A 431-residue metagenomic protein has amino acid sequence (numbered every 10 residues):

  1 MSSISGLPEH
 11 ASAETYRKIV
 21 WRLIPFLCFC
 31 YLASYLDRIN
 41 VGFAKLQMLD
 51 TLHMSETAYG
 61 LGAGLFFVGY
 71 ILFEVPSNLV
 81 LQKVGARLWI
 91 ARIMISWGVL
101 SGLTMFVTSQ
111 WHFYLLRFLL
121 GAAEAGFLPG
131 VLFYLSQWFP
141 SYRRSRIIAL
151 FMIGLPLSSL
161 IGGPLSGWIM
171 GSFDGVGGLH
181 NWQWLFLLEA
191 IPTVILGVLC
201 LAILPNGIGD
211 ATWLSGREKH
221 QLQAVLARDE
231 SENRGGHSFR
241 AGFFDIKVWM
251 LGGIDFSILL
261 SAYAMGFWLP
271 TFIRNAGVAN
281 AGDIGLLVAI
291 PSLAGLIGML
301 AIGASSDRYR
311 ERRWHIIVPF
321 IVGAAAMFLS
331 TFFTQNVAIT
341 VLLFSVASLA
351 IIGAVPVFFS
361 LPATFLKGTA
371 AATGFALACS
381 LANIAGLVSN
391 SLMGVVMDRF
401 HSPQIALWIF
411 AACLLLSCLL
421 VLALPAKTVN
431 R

Functional and structural regions predicted by a protein language model:
V41-G42, G242-G303, V355, F359 (+1 more regions): Extracytoplasmic gate region of multi-pass secondary transporters
H53, G85, F106-H112, A123 (+4 more regions): Helix-breaking motifs and short loop linkers at transmembrane-helix boundaries and internal kinks in secondary membrane
L72-W111: Conserved MFS/SLC helix-loop-helix module at the cytosolic interface between two early adjacent transmembrane helices
F73-G85, M299-E311, M397-D398: Helix-to-loop junctions at the C-terminal end of transmembrane segments in multipass secondary transporters
Q82-M94, D307-F320: Cytoplasmic membrane-interface "Motif A"-like loop-to-helix N-cap segments of 12-TM Major Facilitator Superfamily
R146-M170, P192-T193, C379-S389: Glycine-rich segments within core transmembrane alpha-helices of 12-TM secondary carriers
R312-L361: C-terminal transmembrane helical hairpin of 12-TM major facilitator-type secondary transporters
F365-S402: A late C-terminal transmembrane helix in Major Facilitator Superfamily
